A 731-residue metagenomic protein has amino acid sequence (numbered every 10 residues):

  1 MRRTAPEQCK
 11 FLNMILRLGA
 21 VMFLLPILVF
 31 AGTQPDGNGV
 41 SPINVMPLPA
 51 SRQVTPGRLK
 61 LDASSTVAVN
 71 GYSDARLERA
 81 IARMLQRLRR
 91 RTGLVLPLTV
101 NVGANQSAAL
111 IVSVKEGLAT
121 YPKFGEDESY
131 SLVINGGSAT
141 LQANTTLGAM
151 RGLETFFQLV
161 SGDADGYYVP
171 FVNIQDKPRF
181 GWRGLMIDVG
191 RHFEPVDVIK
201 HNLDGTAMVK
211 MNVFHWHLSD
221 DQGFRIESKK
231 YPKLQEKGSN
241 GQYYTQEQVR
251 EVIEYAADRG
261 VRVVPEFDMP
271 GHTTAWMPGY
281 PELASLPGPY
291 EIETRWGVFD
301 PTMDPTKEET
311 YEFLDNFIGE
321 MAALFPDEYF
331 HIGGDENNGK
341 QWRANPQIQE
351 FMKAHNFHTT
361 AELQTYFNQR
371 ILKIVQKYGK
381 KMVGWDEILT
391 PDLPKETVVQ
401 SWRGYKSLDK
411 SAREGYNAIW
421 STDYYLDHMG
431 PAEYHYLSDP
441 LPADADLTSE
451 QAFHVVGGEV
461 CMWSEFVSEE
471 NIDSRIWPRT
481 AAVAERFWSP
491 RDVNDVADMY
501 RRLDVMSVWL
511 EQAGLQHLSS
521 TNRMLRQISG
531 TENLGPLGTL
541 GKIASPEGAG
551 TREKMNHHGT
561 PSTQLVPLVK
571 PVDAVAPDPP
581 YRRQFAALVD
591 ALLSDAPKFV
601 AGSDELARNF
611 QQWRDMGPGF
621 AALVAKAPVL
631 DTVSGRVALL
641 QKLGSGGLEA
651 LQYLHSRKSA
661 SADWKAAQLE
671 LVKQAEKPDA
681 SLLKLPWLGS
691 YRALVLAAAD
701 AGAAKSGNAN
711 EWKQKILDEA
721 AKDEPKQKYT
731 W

Functional and structural regions predicted by a protein language model:
N13-M22: Sec-dependent signal peptide recognition, specifically the positively charged N-region followed immediately by
L24-A31: Hydrophobic h-region of N-terminal signal peptides that target proteins for export in Gram-negative bacteria
G32-F180, F487-P490, N494-V496, R501-A513: Contiguous, structured surface segment used for ligand recognition
N38-L48, Q53-T55, L61-A63, G125 (+4 more regions): Substrate-binding groove of N-acetylhexosamine-processing glycoside hydrolases
A75-L77, F193-P195, D221-R225, P270-W276 (+6 more regions): Flexible loop/turn segments at secondary-structure boundaries
A119-Y329, N345, R370, I374 (+3 more regions): Feature activates predominantly on carbohydrate-active enzymes
G333-F351, H355-F357: N-terminal leader/propeptide and maturation segments of large enzyme subunits in energy/redox metabolism and hydrolases
